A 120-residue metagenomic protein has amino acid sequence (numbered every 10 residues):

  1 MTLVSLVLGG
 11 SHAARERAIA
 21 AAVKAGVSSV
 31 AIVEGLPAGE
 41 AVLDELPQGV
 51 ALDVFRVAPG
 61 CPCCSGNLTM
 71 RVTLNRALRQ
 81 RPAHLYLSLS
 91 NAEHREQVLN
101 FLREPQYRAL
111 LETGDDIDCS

Functional and structural regions predicted by a protein language model:
M1-L3, V72, I117-S120: Extreme N-terminal, non-catalytic leader segments that precede Walker-type/kinase nucleotide-binding cores
M1-P37: Glycine-rich P-loop/Walker A and Walker A-like loops and their local beta1-loop-alpha1 context in P-loop NTPases
A14-R15, P37-D44, E93-V98: Short, charged/polar "capping" segments at the starts of alpha-helices and the immediately preceding loops
K24-V30, Q48-L52, Q80-R81, R103-G114: Structural alpha-beta junctions
V30-L36, V54-P59, A109-S120: A generic structural motif
A31-V33, E40, L46-A83: Conserved nucleotide-sensing/catalytic segment adjacent to the nucleotide-binding pocket in NTP-handling enzymes
R71, N75-R76, Q80, H84-F101: Phosphate-bearing ligand-interacting subdomains that bind or position ATP/ADP/UDP/GDP/NAD(P) or nucleotide-linked
A92-S120: Phosphate/Mg2+-binding loops and adjacent switch elements in nucleotide/diphosphate-handling enzyme cores
